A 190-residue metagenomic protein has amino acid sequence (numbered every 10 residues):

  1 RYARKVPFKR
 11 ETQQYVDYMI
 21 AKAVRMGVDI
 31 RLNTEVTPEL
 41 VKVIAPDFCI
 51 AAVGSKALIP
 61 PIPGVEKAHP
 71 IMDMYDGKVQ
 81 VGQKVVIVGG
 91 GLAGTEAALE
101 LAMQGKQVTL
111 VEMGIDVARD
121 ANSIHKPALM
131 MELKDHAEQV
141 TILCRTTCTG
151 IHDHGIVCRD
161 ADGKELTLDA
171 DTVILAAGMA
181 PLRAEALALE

Functional and structural regions predicted by a protein language model:
R1-M26, L99-T146: Rossmann-like dinucleotide-binding cores of NAD(P)H-dependent redox enzymes
R31-A45, C49-I62, K67, M72-I124 (+2 more regions): Rossmann-like dinucleotide/flavin-binding elements
